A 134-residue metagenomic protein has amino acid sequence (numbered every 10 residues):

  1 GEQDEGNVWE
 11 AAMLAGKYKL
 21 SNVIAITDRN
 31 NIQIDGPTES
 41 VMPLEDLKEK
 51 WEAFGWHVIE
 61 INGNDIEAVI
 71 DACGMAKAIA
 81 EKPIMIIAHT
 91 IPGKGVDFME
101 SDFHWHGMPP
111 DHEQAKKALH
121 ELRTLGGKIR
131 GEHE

Functional and structural regions predicted by a protein language model:
G1-E134: Glycine-rich ThDP/TPP pyrophosphate-binding loop and its adjacent helix/strand module within ThDP-dependent enzymes
